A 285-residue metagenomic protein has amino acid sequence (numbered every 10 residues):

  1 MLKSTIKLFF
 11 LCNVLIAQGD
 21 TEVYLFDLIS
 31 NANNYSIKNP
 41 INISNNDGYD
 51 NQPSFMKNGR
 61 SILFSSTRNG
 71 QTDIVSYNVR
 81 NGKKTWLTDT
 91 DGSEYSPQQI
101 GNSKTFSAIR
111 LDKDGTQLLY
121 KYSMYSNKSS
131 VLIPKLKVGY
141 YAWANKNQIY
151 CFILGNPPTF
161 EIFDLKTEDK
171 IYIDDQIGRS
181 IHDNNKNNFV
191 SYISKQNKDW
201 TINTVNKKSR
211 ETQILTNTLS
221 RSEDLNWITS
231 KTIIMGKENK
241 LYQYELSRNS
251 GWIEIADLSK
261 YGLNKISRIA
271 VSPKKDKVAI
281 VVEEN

Functional and structural regions predicted by a protein language model:
M1-D20: Bacterial Sec-dependent N-terminal signal peptides
A17-N285: Sequence signature of WD/YWTD-type beta-propeller architectures
